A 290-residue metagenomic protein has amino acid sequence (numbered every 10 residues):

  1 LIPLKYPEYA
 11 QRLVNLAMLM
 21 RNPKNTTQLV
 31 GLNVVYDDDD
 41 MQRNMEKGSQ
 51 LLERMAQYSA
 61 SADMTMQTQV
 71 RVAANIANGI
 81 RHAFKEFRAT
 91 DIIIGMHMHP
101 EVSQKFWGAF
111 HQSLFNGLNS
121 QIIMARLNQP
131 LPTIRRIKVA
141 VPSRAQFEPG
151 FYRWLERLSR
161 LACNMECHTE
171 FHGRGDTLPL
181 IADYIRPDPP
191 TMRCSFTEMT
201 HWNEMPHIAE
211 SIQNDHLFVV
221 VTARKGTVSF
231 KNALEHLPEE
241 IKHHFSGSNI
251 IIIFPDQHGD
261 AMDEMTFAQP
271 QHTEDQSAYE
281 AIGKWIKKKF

Functional and structural regions predicted by a protein language model:
L1-I212, F218-V220, K225-T227, F254: Structured cytosolic domains appended to multi-pass membrane proteins
A109-P130, G226-V228, L234-Q271: Ser/Thr/Gly-rich flexible loops in soluble cytosolic domains mediating phosphotransfer, phosphorylation
I134, L158-L161, K231, I241 (+2 more regions): Generic hydrophobic, helix-prone segments enriched in Leu/Val/Ile
K138-N164, D263-F290: Short, glycine-/small-residue-rich phosphate/pyrophosphate-handling segment
M192-M199, M205-H207, I212-H216, V220-S229 (+2 more regions): C-terminal extensions
